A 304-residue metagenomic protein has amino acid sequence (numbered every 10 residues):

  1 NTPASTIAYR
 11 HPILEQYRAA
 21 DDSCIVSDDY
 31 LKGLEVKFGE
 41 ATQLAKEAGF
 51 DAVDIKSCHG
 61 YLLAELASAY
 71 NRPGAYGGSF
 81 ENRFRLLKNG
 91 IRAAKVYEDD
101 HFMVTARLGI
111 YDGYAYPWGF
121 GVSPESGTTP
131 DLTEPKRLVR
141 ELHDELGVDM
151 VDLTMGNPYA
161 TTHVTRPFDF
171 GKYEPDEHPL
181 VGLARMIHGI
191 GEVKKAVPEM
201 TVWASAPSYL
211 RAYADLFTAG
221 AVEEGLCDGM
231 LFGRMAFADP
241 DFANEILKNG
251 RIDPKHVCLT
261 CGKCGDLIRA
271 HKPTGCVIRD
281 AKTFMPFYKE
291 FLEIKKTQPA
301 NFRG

Functional and structural regions predicted by a protein language model:
N1-G304: Flavin-dependent oxidoreductase catalytic cores
